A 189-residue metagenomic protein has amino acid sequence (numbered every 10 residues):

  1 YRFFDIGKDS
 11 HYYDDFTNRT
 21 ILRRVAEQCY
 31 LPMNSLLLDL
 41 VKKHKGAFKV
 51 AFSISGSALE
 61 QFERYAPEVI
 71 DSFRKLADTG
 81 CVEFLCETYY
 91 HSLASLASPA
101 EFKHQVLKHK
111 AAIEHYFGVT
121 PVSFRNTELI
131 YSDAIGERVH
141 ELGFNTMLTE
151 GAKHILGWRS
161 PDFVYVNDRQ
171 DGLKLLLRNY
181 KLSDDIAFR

Functional and structural regions predicted by a protein language model:
Y1-S123, L129-D184, R189: Catalytic alpha-helical scaffold of carbohydrate-active enzymes acting on polysaccharides/glycoconjugates
